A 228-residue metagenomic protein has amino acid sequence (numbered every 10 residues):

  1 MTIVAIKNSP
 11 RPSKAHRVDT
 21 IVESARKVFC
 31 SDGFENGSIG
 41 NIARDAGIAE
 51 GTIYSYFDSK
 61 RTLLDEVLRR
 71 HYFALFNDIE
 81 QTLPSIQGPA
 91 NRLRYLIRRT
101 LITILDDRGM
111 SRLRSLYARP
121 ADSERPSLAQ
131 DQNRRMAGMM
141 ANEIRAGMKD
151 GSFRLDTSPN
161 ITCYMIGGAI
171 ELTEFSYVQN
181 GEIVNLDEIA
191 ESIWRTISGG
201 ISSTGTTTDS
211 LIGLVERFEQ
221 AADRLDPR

Functional and structural regions predicted by a protein language model:
M1-A5, G138, N142-D150, Q179-R228: C-terminal peripheral helix-coil segments that are non-catalytic and often amphipathic
M1-D32, G37-D45, T62: Basic, helix-initiating cap at the start of DNA-binding domains
A46-F57: Short hydrophobic/aromatic patch on the recognition helix
R61-L63, R112: A secondary-structure capping/hinge motif
L64-H71: Alpha-helical DNA-contacting segments of helix-turn-helix folds
E66, E80-G109, C163-I166: Hydrophobic alpha-helical connector segments
F76, S123-S152, P159-G168, L172-F175 (+2 more regions): Amphipathic alpha-helical packing segments from all-alpha helical-bundle domains
I104-E124, A141-N142, S210: Amphipathic alpha-helical segments used for helix-helix packing
